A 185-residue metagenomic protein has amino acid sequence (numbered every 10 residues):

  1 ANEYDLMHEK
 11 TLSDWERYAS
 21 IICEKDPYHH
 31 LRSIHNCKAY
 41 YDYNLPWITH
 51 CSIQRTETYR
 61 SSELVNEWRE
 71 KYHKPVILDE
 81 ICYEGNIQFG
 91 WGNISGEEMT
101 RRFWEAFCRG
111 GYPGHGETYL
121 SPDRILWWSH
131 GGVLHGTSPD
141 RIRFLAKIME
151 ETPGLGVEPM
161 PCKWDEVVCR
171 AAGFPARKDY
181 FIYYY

Functional and structural regions predicted by a protein language model:
A1-L78: Active-site neighborhood of glycoside hydrolase catalytic domains
E3-L6, W47-H50, V65-R101, S121-S129: Active-site clefts of carbohydrate-active enzymes
K10-D14, R60, S95-E98, T137-D140: Soluble or luminal CAZymes and related metallo-dependent hydrolases
S13-D14, W47, Q54, G90-W91 (+3 more regions): Aromatic-residue detector
N36, R55, E80, E117-T118 (+1 more regions): Active-site proximal loops enriched in glycine and acidic residues that flank catalytic Cys/His/Asp and coordinate
Y40, E57, N93-I94, G131: Short alpha-helical interface elements
T49-C51, P75-D79, G111-H115, Y180-F181: Hydrophobic beta-strand segments of well-ordered beta-sheets in folded domains
E84-I87, M99-Y185: Aromatic- and carboxylate-lined catalytic core of secreted/periplasmic carbohydrate-active enzymes
